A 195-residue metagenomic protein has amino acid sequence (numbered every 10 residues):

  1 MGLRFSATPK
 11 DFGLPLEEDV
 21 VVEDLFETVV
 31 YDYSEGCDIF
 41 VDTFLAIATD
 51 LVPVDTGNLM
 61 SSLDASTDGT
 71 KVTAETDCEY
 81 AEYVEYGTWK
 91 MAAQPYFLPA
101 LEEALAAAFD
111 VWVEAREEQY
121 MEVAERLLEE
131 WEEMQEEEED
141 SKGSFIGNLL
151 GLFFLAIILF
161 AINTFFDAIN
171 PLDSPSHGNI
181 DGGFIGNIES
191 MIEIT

Functional and structural regions predicted by a protein language model:
M1-T195: Short, Lys/Arg-rich flexible segments
